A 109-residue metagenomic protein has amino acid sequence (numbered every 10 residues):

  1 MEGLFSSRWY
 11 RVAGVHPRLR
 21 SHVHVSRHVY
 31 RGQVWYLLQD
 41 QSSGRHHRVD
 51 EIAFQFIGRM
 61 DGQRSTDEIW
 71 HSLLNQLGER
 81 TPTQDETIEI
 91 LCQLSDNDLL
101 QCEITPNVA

Functional and structural regions predicted by a protein language model:
M1-H28: Eukaryotic partner-binding/assembly regions in large regulatory complexes
M1-S7, R31-W35, Q41-A109: Long, charge-rich, low-complexity alpha-helical segments
